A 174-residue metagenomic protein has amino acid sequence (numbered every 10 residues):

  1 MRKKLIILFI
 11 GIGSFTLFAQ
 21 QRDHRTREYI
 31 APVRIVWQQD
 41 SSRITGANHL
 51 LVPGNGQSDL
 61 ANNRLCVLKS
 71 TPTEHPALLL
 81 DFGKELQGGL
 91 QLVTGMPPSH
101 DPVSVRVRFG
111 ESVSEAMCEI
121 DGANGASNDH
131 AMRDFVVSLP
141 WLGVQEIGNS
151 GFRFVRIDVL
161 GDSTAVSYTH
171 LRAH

Functional and structural regions predicted by a protein language model:
M1-Q21: Bacterial Sec-dependent N-terminal signal peptides
Q20-R172: Extracellular/oxidizing-compartment recognition motifs
